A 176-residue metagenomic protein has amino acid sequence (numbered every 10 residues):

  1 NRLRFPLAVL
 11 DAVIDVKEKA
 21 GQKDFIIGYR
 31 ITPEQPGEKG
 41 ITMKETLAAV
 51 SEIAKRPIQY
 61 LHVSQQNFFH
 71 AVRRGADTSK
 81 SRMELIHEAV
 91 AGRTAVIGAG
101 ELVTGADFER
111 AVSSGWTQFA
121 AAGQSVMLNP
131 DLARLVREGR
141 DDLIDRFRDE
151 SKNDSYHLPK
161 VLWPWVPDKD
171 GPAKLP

Functional and structural regions predicted by a protein language model:
N1-P176: Flavin-dependent oxidoreductase catalytic cores
